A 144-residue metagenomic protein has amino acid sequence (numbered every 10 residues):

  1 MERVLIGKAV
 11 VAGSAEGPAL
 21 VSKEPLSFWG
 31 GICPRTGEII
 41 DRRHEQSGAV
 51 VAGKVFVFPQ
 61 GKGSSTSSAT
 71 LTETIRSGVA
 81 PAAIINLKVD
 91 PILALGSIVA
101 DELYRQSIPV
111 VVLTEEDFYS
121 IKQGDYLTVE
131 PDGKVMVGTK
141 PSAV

Functional and structural regions predicted by a protein language model:
M1-E2, V144: Basic/polar N-terminal segments that are highly enriched at the extreme N-terminus, encompassing both cleavable
R3-A12, L20-D132: Feature captures the catalytic cores and cofactor-binding loops of soluble hydro-lyases/lyases that act on carboxylate
D132-V144: Phosphate/diphosphate-binding glycine-rich loops and adjacent basic-rich segments that engage nucleotide
